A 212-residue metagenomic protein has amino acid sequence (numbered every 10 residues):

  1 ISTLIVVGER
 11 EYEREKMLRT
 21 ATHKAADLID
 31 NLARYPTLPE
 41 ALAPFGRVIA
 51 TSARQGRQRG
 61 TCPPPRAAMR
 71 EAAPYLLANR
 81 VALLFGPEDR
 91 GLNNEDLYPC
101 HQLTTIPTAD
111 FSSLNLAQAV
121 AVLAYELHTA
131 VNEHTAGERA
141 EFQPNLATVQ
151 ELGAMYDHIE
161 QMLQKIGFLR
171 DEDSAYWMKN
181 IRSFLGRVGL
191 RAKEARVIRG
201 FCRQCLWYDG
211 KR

Functional and structural regions predicted by a protein language model:
I1-R212: Post-transcriptional modification and biogenesis factors for structured RNAs of the translation apparatus
